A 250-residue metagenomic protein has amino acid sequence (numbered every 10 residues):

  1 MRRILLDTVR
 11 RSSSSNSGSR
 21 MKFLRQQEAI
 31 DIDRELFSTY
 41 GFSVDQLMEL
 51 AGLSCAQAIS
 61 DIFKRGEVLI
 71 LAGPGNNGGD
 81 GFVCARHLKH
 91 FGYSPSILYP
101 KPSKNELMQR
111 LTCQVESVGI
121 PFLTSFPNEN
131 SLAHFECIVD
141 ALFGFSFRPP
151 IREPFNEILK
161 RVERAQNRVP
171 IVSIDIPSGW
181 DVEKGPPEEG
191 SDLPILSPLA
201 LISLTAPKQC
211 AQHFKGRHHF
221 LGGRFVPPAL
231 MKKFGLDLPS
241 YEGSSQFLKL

Functional and structural regions predicted by a protein language model:
M1-L69: An N-terminal, well-structured beta->alpha segment
R2-R3, D7-R11, N16-L24, F135-L250: YjeF_N-associated NAD(P)HX repair module
F23-I30, G41-D45, E49-L53, N105 (+4 more regions): Electropositive phosphate-/nucleotide-binding environments in soluble metabolic enzymes
Q26-Q27, Q46, Q57, Q109 (+4 more regions): Residue-identity detector for glutamine
R34, S38, L53, S60-K64 (+4 more regions): Generic secondary-structure signature for well-ordered alpha-helical cores
L50-L53, Q57, N76, L159-K160 (+2 more regions): Short, surface-exposed, charged/polar-biased interaction segments
Q57-G144, P150-I174: Nucleotide and nucleotide-moiety/phosphate-recognizing core
